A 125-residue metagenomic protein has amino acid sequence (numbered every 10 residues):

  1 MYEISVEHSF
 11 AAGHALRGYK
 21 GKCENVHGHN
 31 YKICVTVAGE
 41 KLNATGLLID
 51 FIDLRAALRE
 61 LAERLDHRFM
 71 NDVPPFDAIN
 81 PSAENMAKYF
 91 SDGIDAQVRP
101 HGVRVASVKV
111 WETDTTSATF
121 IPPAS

Functional and structural regions predicted by a protein language model:
M1-S125: Charge-rich, low-complexity N-terminal segments
